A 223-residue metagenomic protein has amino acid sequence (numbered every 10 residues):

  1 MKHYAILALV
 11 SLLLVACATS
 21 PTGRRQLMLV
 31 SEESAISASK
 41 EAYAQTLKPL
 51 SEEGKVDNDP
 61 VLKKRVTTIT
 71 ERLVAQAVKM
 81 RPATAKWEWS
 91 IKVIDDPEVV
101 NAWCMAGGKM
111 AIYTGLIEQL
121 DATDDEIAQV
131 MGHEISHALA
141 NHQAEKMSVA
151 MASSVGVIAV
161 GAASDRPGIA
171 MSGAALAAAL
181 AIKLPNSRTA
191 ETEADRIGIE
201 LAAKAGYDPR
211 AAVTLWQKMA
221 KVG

Functional and structural regions predicted by a protein language model:
Y4-A5, C17-G223: A Zn2+-metalloprotease active-site environment signal
L7-V15: Bacterial N-terminal signal peptides
